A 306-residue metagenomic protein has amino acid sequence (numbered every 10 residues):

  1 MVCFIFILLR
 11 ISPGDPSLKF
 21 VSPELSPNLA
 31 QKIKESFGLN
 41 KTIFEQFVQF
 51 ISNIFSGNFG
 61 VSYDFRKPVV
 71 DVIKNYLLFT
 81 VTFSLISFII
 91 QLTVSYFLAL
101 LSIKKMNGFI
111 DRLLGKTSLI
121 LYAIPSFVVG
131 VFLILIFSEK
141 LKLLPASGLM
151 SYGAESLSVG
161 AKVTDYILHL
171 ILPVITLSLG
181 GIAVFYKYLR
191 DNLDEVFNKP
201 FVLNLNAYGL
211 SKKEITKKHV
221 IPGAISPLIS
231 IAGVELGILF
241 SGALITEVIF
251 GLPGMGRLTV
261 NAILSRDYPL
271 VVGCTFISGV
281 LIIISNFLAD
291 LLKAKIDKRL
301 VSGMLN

Functional and structural regions predicted by a protein language model:
M1-V48, F137-K162: Hydrophobic alpha-helical transmembrane segments of membrane transport/permease proteins and related membrane-embedded
V2, F6-I11, L100, F127 (+3 more regions): Membrane-embedded alpha-helical segments of multi-pass transporters/permeases
S12, L121-I124, F240: Transmembrane helix irregularities
S22, Q31-E35, Q49, N53 (+10 more regions): Short amphipathic alpha-helical coupling elements at transmembrane boundaries
E35-F44, F59-V69, S151-L170, I263-P269: Membrane-interfacial helix-loop-helix junctions in multi-pass membrane proteins
N40-Y96: An internal, D/E-rich "acidic patch" concept
L77-I110, S156-N306: Alpha-helical transmembrane segments of integral membrane proteins, especially multi-pass inner/plasma-membrane
K116-I124, V128-G181: Membrane-water interface segments at transmembrane-helix boundaries in multipass membrane proteins
